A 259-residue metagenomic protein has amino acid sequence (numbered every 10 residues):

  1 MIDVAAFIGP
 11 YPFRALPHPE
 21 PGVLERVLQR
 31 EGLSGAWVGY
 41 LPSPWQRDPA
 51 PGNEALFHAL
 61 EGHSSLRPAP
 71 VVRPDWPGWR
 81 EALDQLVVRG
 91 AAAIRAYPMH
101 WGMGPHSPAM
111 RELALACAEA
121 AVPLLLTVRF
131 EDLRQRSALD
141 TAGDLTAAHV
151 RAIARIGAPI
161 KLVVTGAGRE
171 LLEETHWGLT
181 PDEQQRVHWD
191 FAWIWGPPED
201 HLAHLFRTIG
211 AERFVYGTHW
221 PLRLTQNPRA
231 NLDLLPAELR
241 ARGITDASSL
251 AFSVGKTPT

Functional and structural regions predicted by a protein language model:
I2-F13, P17-G35, D84, H204 (+2 more regions): Mid-to-C-terminal alpha-helical segments outside catalytic/metal-binding sites
I2-V4, W37-Y40, A69-V71, R95 (+3 more regions): Active-site neighborhood of phospho(di)ester-bond hydrolases with catalytic His/Asp-centered motifs
G9-Y11, S43-Q46, D75-G78, W101 (+4 more regions): Active-site environment of divalent metal-dependent phosphoester hydrolases
F13-P17, W45-R47, L133-L145, R229-A230: Short, flexible/disordered intra-domain loops and linkers
H18-G22, A50-N53, W76-R80, S107 (+3 more regions): Structural motif corresponding to alpha-helix initiation and N-cap regions
V23-R26, E54-H58, E81-Q85, R111-E119 (+3 more regions): Alpha-helical scaffolding segments of alpha/beta enzyme cores, especially the outer helices of TIM-barrel or partial
S34, R47-D132: Active-site gating/metal-coordination segments in enzymes
A93, H106-V215: Catalytic pocket-lining loop regions of alpha/beta-barrel enzymes, especially the amidohydrolase/enolase/GH5 lineages
